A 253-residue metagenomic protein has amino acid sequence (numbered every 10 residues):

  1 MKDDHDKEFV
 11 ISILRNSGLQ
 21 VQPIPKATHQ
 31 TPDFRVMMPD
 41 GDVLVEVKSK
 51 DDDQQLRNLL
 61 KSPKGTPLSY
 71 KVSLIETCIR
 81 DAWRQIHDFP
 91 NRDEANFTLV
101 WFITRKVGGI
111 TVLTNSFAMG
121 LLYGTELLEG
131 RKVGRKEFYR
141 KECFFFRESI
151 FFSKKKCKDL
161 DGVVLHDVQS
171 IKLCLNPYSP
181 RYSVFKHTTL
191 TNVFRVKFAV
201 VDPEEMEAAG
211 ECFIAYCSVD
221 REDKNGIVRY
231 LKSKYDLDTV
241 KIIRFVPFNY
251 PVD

Functional and structural regions predicted by a protein language model:
M1-D4, V10-N16, K48-D253: Metal-dependent nuclease catalytic core centered on acidic motifs
L14-P39: A short acidic/basic microdomain associated with nuclease active sites
F34-V36, V43-D51: Conserved catalytic cores of phosphodiester-cleaving nucleases, focusing on short active-site segments
D42-V43, L99: Beta-sheet entry/capping signal
